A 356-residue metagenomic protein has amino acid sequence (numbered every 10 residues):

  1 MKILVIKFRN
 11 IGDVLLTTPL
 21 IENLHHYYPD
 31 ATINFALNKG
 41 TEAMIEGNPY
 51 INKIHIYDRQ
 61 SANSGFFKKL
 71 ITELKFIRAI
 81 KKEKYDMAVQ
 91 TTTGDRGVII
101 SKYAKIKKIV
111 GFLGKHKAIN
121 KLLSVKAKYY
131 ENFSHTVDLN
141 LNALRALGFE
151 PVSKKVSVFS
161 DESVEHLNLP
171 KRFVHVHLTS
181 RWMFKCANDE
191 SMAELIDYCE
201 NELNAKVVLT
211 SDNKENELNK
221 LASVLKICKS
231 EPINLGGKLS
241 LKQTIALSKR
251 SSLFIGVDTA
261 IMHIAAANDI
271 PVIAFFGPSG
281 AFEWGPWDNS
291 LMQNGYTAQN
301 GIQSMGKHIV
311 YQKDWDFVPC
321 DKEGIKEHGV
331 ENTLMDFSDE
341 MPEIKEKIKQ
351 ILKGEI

Functional and structural regions predicted by a protein language model:
M1-I356: Catalytic machinery of carbohydrate-active enzymes, primarily nucleotide-sugar-dependent glycosyltransferases
